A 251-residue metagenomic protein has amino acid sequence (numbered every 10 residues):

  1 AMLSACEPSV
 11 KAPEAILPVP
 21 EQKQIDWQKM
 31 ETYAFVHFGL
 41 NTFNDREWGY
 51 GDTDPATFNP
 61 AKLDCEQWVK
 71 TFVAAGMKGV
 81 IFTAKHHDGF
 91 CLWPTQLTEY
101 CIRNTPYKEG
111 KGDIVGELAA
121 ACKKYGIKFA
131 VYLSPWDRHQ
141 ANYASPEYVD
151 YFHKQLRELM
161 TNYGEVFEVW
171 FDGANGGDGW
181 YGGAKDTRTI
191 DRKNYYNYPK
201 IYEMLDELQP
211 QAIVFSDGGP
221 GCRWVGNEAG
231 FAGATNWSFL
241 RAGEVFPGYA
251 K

Functional and structural regions predicted by a protein language model:
L3-A5: C-terminal motif of bacterial Sec signal peptides marking the signal peptidase cleavage site
S9-K251: Mature catalytic domains of secreted/periplasmic carbohydrate-active enzymes
